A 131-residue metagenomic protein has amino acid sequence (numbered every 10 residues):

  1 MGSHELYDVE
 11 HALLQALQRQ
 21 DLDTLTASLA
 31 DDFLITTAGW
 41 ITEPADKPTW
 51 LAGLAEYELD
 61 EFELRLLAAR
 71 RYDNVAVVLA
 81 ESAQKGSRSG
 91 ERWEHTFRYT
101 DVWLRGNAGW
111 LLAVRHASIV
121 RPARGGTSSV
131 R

Functional and structural regions predicted by a protein language model:
M1-D32, A123-R131: Short, low-complexity N-terminal intrinsically disordered segments enriched in polar/charged residues
S3-H4, R19-N74, E94: A solvent-exposed, acidic/Ser-Thr-rich amphipathic alpha-helical stretch
L13, W50-L51, L64-R70, S82-Q84 (+2 more regions): Hydrophobic/aromatic beta-strand elements that line small-molecule binding cavities or substrate pockets in beta-rich
T36, L79-E81, A113: Beta-strand residues in well-ordered beta-sheet regions across diverse protein folds
K85-R92: Short, cysteine-centered beta-strand-loop-beta hairpins and adjacent loop/turn segments enriched in charged/polar
T96-G125: Short beta-strand edge/turn micro-motifs at domain boundaries
